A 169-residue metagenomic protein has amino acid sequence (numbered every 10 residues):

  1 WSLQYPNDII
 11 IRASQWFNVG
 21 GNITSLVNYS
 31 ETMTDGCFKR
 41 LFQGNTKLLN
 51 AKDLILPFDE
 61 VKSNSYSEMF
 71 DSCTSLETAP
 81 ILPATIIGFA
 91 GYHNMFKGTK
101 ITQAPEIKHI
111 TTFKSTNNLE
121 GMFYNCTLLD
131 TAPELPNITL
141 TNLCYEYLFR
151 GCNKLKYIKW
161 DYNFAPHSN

Functional and structural regions predicted by a protein language model:
W1-N169: Negatively charged
